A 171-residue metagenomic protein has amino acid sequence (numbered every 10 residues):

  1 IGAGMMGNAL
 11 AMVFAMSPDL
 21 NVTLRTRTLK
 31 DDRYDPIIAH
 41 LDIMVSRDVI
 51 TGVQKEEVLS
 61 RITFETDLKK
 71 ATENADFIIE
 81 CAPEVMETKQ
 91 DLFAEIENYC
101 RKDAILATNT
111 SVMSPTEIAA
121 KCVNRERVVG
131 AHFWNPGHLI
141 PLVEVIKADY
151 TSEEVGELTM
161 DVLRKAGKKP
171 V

Functional and structural regions predicted by a protein language model:
I1-I43, R47: NAD(P)+-binding Rossmann beta1-loop-alpha1 motif at the extreme N-terminus of oxidoreductases
M12-A15, E97, A119, M160: A structural alpha-helix within SAM-dependent methyltransferase catalytic domains
V22, L106, P170-V171: Hydrophobic beta-strand scaffold residues
L24-R27, V143-K147: Short beta-alpha connecting loops at secondary-structure transitions that line or flank enzyme active sites
M44-Y99: A structured beta-alpha segment of the ubiquitous adenosine-cofactor-binding alpha/beta core
F77, A82-V143: Rossmann-like NAD(P)(H) cofactor-binding subdomain of soluble oxidoreductases
N124, V145-V171: Internal alpha-helical scaffold of NAD(P)-dependent oxidoreductase catalytic cores
